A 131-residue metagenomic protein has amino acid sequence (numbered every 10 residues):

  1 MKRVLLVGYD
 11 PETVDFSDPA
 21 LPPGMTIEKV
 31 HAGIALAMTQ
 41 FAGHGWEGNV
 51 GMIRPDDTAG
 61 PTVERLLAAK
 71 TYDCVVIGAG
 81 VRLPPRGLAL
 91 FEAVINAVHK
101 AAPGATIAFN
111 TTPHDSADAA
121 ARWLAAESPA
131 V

Functional and structural regions predicted by a protein language model:
M1-A20: N-terminal, charge-rich interaction modules
F16-D18, P61-T62, L88, A120: Short, well-ordered secondary-structure micro-motifs
L21-T39: Short catalytic helix/loop segments, enriched in acidic residues and glycine and frequently bearing histidine
H31-G33, A93-A130: Ser/Thr/Gly-rich flexible loops in soluble cytosolic domains mediating phosphotransfer, phosphorylation
A42-G48: A generic structural motif
N49-T58, N110-P113: Short beta->alpha junction loops
D56-E64, A117-D118: Structural motif
P61-H99: Mid-chain, well-packed structural core segment of small domains
